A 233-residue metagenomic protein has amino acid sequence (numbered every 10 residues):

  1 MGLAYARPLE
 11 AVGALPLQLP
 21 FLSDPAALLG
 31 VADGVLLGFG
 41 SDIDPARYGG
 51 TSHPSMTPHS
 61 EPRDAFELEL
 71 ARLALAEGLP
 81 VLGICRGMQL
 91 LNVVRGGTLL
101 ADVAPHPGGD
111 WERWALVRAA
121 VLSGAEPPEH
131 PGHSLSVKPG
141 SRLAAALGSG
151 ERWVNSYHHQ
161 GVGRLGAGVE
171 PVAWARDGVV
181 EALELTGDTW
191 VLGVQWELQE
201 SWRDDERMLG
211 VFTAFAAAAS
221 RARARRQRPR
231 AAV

Functional and structural regions predicted by a protein language model:
M1-L82, N92-L100, A104-W153, H159 (+2 more regions): N-terminal beta1-alpha1 cap of cysteine-dependent amidohydrolase-like domains
C85: Conserved G/P- and acidic residue-centered "switch" motifs that form tight phosphate/ATP-binding loops in soluble
M88-L90: Hydrophobic, aromatic-enriched interface-forming segments
L192-V194: Residue-level marker for buried hydrophobic side chains located in beta-strands that build the well-ordered beta-sheet
